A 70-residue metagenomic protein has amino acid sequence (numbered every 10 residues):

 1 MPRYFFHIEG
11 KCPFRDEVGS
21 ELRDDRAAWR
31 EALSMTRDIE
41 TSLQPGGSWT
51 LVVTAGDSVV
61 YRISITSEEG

Functional and structural regions predicted by a protein language model:
M1, R23-R26, A55-D57: A short, structured loop/turn motif at beta-sheet edges
M1-R15: Short aromatic-glycine-(Arg/Gly/Cys) micro-motifs in beta-strand/loop hairpins
R3, E17, S48-T50: Short, acidic/polar N-cap/turn motifs at the starts of alpha helices
F14-R23: A short, exposed loop/beta-hairpin motif centered on an aromatic-Gly-Thr core
D25-L43: A short, charged, amphipathic alpha-helix used as a generic interaction element across diverse proteins
E40-G70: Short, mixed-charge low-complexity intrinsically disordered segments
